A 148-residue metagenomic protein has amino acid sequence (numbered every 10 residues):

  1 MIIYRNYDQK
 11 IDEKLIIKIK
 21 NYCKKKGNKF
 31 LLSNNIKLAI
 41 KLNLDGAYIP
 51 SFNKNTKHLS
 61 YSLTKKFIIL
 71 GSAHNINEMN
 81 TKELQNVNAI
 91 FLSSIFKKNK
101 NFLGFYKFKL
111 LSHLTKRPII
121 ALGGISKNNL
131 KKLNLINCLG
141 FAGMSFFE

Functional and structural regions predicted by a protein language model:
M1-I3, K29-L31, D45-Y48, K66-L70 (+3 more regions): Structural preference for beta-strand elements that scaffold enzyme active sites
M1-L63: N-terminal active-site wall of soluble small-molecule enzyme domains
D12-I17, E83, F102-F105, K131: Conserved strand-to-helix beginnings and helix N-cap segments that scaffold or border functional pockets
K29-I36, P50-F52, L70-M79, R117-N128 (+1 more regions): Glycine-rich beta-to-alpha transition loops that act as phosphate-gripper elements at the mouths of alpha/beta enzyme
K41-S51, F67-H113: Glycine/Thr-rich beta-alpha phosphate-binding loop at enzyme active sites
I49-L59, A89-G104, I125-E148: Glycine-rich phosphate-binding active-site loops on the catalytic face of alpha/beta enzymes
Y61-T64, K82-L84, K109-T115, L133-I136 (+1 more regions): Alpha-helix C-terminal capping segments
